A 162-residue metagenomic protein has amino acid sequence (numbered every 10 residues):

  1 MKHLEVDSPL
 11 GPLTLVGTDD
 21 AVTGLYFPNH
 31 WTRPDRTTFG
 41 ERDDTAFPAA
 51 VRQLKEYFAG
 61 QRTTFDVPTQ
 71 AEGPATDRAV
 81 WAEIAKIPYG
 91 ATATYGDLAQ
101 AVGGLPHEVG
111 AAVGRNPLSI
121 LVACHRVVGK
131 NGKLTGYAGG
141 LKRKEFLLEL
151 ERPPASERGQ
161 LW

Functional and structural regions predicted by a protein language model:
M1-G104, P153-W162: Basic nucleic-acid-binding alpha-helical/helix-turn surface characteristic of O6-alkylguanine DNA
L25, D35, K130-N131, Y137: Residues that scaffold the ATP/ADP-binding catalytic core of kinase and kinase-like folds
E83-K86, I120, F146: Residue-level recognition of specific faces of alpha-helices
G103-G104, R115, G129: The short coil/loop that forms the "turn" connecting the two helices of the helix-turn-helix
V113, P117-L121: Major-groove DNA-recognition helix of helix-turn-helix-type DNA-binding domains
L121-K130: Short Lys/Arg-enriched helix C-cap and helix-to-coil transition segments that create basic nucleic-acid-contact patches
G132-W162: …primarily DNA-binding HTH/wHTH and HhH modules…
